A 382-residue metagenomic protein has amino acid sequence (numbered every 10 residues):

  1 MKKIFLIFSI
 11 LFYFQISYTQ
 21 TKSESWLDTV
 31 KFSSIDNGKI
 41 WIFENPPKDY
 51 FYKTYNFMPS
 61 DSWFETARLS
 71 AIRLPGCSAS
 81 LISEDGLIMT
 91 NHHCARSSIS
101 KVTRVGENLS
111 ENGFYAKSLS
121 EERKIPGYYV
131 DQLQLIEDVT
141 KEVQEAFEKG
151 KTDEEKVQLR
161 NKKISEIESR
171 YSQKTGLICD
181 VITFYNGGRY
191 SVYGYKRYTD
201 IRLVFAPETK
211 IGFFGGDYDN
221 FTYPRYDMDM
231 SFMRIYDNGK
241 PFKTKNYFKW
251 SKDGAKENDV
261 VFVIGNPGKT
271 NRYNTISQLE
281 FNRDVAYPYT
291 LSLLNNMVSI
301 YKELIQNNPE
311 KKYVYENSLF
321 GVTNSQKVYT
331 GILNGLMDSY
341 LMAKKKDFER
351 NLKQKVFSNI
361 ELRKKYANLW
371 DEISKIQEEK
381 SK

Functional and structural regions predicted by a protein language model:
M1-W26: Bacterial Sec-dependent N-terminal signal peptides
Y18-K382: Terminal presequence/propeptide segments associated with secretion/organelle targeting and zymogen/polyprotein
